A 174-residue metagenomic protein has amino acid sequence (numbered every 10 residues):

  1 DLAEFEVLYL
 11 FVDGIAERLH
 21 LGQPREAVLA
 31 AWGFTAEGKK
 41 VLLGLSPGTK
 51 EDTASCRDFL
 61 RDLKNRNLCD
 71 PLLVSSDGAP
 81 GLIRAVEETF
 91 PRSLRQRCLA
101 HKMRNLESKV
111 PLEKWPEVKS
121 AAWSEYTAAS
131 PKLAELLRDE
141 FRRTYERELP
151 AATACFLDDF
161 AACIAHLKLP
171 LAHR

Functional and structural regions predicted by a protein language model:
D1-S76, P80, R84, T89-R92 (+2 more regions): RNase H-like nuclease fold core
F5, T53, A79, I83 (+5 more regions): Alpha-helix initiation and N-capping motif
E6, L19, Q23, S46-P47 (+7 more regions): Solvent-exposed, flexible loop/coil residues
R18, D62-R66, A85, T89 (+5 more regions): Mid-sequence acidic-hydrophobic segments that form the walls of catalytic/ligand-binding cavities or oligomerization
V41-G44, L68-D70, M103, K119-Y126 (+1 more regions): Short acidic, glycine/Ser/Thr-rich loop/turn "cap" segments at secondary-structure junctions
S46-T49, L72, S76, S108 (+4 more regions): Hydrophobic alpha-helical scaffolding
L73-P80, A85-W123: Conserved beta-strand -> loop -> alpha-helix junction used to position metal-binding or nucleic-acid-contacting
T127-R174: Acidic/histidine-rich catalytic cores and adjacent linkers of DNA breakage/strand-transfer/modification proteins
